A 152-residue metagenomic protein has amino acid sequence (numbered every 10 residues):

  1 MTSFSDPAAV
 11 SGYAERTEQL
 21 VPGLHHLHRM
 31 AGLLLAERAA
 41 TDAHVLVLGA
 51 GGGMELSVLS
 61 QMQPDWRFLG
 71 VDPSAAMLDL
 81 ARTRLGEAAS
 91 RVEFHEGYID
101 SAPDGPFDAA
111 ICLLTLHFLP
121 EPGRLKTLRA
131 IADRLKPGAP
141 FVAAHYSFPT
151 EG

Functional and structural regions predicted by a protein language model:
M1-G12: N-terminal, positively charged/glycine-rich alpha-helical extensions of SAM-dependent methyltransferases
G23-T41: Conserved alpha-helix/loop element of class I SAM-dependent methyltransferases that forms part of the SAM/SAH-binding
H44-L46, G52-S101: Class I SAM-dependent methyltransferase SAM/SAH-binding core
A102-A110: A short acidic, Gly/Pro-enriched loop at the edge of an enzyme's catalytic core that lines a small-molecule cofactor
C112-L116, A144: Residues lining the SAM
L125-P137: A short glycine-rich, Lys/Arg-flanked "PGG" loop and its adjoining helix->strand segment in the class I
G138-H145: Conserved beta-strand signature within the Rossmann-like core of class I S-adenosyl-L-methionine
Y146-T150: Short "lid" loop at the C-terminus of a central beta-strand within the Rossmann-like core of SAM-dependent
